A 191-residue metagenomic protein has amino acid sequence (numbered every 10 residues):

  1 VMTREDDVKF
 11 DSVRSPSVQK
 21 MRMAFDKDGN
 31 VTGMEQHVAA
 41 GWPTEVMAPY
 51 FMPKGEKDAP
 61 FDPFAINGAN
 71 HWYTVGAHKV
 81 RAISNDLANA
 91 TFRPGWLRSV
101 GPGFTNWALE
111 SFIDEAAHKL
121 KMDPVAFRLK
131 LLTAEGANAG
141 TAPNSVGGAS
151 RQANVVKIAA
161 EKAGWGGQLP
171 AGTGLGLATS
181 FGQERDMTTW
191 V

Functional and structural regions predicted by a protein language model:
V1, F51-N70, W96-L132, A137-S145 (+3 more regions): Alpha-helical support elements that line or immediately flank enzyme active sites and cofactor-binding pockets
M2-D7, K54, D58, P170-T179: Short Pro/Gly-enriched beta-strand edge/turn motifs at strand-loop
M2-S12, V38-W42, T133-A137, F181-Q183: Acidic, glycine-rich active-site loops and adjacent beta-strand->loop/helix elements that engage anionic groups
V8-Q19, R151-A153, I158: Active-site-adjacent elements of ketosynthase-type condensing enzymes
P16-S111: Glycine-rich loop/linker segments at domain edges
D26-N30, Q36, V80, D114-M122 (+2 more regions): Generic secondary-structure signature for well-ordered alpha-helical cores
G147-A149: Acyl-CoA/ACP chain-elongation machinery
G167-V191: Non-catalytic terminal/interface segments that mediate subunit docking, oligomerization, and allosteric communication
